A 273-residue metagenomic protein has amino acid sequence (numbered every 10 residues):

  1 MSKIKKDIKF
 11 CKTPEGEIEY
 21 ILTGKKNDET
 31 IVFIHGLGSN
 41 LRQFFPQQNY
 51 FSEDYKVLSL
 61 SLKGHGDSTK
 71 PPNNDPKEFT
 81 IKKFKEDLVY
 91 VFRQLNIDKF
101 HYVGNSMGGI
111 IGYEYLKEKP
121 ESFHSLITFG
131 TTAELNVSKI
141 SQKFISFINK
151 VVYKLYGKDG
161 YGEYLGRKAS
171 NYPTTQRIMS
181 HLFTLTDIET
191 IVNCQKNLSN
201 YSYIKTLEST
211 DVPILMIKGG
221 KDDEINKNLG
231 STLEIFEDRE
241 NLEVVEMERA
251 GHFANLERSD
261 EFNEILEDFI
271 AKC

Functional and structural regions predicted by a protein language model:
M1-V32, E53-Y55, I97, E267-C273: Alpha/beta-hydrolase fold catalytic core
G16-K70: Conserved HGGG/HGGXW glycine-rich cap/lid loop of the alpha/beta-hydrolase fold
S59-V103, E264: Active-site loop/oxyanion-hole signature of alpha/beta-hydrolase fold enzymes
G104, G108, G112: Gly/Ala-rich beta-loop-alpha elbow adjacent to hydrolase catalytic centers
Y113, K117, F123-K154: Flexible "cap/lid" loop of the alpha/beta hydrolase fold
V137-K139, K154-S209: Conserved alpha/beta-hydrolase catalytic His-Asp/Glu region
L215-A250: Conserved loop-alpha-helix segment in the C-terminal half of the alpha/beta-hydrolase fold that carries the catalytic
A250-S259, N263: Catalytic histidine-centered segment of alpha/beta-hydrolase-like enzymes
